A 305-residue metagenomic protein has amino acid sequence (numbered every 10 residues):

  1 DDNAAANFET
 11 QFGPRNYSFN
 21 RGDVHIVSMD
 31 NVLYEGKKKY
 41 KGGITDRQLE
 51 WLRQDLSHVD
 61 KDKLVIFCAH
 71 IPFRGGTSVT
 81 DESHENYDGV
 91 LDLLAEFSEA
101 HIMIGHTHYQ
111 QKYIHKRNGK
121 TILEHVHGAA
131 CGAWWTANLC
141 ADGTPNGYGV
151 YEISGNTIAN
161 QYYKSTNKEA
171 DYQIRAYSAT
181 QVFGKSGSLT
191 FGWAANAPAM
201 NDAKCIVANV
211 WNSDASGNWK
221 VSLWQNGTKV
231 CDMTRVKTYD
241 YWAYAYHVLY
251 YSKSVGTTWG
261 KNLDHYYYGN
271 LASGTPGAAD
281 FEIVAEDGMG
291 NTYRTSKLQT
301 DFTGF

Functional and structural regions predicted by a protein language model:
D1-K61, S78-M103, Y109-Y162: Extended active-site neighborhood of metal-dependent phosphoesterases/phosphodiesterases
D62-L64, S98, A279, I283: Short coil/turn segments at beta-strand junctions that form active-site/ligand-binding loops
K63-T77: Active-site segments of SGNH/GDSL-like serine hydrolases that catalyze O-acetyl group transfer/hydrolysis on lipids
I66-H70, M103-G105, H125-V126, N209-V210: Short beta-strand segments
I122-S213, G217-N226, Y266-S273, G277-S296: Binuclear metal-dependent phosphoesterase catalytic core
N218-A243: Extended low-complexity, serine/threonine- and proline-enriched intrinsically disordered segments
D240-N270: Aromatic sugar-binding surface patches on proteins that engage polysaccharides or sugar-phosphate polymers
L298-F305: Short beta-strand edge segments in extracellular beta-sheet folds
